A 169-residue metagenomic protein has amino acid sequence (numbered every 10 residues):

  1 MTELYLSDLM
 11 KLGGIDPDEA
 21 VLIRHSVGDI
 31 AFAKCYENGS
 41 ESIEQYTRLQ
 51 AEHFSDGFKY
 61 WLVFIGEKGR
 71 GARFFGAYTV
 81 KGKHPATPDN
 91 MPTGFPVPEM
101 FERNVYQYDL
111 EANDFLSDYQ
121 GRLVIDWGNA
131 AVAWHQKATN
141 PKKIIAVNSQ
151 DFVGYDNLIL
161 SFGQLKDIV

Functional and structural regions predicted by a protein language model:
M1-G57, K137-V169: Compositionally biased, charged N-terminal/linker segments
I30-F32, I65, Y78: Residue-level detector of intrinsically disordered, flexible termini and proteolytic processing junctions
D56-K59, R73-F75: Short connector loops at helix/strand junctions that flank enzyme active sites, especially segments positioning acidic
K59-E67: Short conserved beta-strand and strand-loop elements enriched in small hydrophobics with frequent Asp/Gly
K68-I168: Aromatic- and Lys/Arg-enriched surface recognition patch
